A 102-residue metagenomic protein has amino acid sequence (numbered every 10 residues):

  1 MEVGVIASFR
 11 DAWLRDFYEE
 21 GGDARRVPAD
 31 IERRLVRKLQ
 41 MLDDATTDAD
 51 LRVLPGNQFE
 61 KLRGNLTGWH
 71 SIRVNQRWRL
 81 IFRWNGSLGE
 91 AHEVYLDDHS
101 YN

Functional and structural regions predicted by a protein language model:
M1-K38: Arg/Lys-rich, positively charged N-terminal/basic patches that mediate binding to nucleic acids
M1-V3, R63, H70-N102: Enriched for short, Lys/Arg-rich terminal
R10, I31, L35-K38, Q58 (+3 more regions): Amphipathic alpha-helical interface surfaces
P28-L54: Short, solvent-exposed, low-complexity loop/linker segments
T46-H70: A short, surface-exposed loop/turn module that caps and links secondary-structure elements
